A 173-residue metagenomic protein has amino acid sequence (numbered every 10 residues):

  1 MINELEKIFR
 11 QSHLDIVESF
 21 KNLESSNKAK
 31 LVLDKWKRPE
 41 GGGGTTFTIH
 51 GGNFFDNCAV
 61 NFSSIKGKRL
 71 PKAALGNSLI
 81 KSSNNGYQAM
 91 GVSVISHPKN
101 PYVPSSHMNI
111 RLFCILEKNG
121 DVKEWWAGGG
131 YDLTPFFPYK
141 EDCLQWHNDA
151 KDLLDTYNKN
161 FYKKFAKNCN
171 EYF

Functional and structural regions predicted by a protein language model:
M1-I80: Gly/Pro-rich turn-and-neighbor structural signature
D15-E18, N22-S26, P101, I115-N119 (+2 more regions): Secondary-structure boundary elements
S25, A29, S82, L112-L116 (+2 more regions): Solvent-exposed, non-transmembrane amphipathic alpha-helical segments
D34, P101, G129-Y131: Flexible, active-site-adjacent loop/turn segments at secondary-structure boundaries
T46-W126: Internal mixed beta-strand/loop scaffold within catalytic domains of large alpha/beta enzymes
G120-F173: Long, contiguous internal "core" modules enriched in hydrophobic/ aromatic residues
